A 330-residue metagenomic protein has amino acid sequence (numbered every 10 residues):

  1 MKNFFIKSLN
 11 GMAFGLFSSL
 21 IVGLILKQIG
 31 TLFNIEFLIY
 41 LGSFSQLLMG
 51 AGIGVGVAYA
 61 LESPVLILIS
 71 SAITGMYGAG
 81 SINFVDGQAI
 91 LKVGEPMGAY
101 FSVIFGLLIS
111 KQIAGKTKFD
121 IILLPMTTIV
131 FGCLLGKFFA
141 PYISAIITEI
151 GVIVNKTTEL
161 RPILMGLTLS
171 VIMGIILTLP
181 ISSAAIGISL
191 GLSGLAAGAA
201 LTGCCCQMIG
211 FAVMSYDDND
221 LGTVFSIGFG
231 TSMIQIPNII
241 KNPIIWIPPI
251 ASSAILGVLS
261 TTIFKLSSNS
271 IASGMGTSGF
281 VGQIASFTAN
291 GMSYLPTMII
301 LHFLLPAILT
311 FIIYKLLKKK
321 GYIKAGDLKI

Functional and structural regions predicted by a protein language model:
M1-I330: Pore-lining transmembrane helices
